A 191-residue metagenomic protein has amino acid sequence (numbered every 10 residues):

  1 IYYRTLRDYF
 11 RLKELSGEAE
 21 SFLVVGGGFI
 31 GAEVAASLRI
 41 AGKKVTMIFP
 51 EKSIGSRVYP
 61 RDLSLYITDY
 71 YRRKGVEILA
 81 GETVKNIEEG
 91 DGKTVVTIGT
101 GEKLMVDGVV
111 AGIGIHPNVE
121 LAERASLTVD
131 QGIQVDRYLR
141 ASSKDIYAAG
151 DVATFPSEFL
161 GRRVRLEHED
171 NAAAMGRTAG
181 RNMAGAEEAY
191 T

Functional and structural regions predicted by a protein language model:
I1, A186-T191: Short, intrinsically disordered, charge-balanced linker/junction segments flanking boundaries in proteins
I1-A41: Glycine-rich dinucleotide-binding loop and its adjacent helix/turn
I1-G17, G92-T97, E102-R181: FAD-site-proximal beta/loop scaffold in flavoenzymes
E20, G180-E187: Short, hydrophobic alpha-helical segments
E33, F49, M175: Acidic donor-binding helix in nucleotide-sugar-dependent glycosyltransferases
I40-V135, E187-A189: A Rossmann-like FAD-binding core segment of flavoenzymes
